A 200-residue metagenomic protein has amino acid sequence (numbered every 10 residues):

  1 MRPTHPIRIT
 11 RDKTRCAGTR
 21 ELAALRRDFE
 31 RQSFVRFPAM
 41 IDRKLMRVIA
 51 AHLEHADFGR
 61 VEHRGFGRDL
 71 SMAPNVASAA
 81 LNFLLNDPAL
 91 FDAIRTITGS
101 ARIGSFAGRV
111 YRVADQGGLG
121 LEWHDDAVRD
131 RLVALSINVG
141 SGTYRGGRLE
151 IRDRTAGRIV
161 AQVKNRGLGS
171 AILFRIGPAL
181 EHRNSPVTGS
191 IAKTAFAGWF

Functional and structural regions predicted by a protein language model:
R2-T98: Non-heme Fe(II)/2-oxoglutarate
D42, M46, S78, D87-F91 (+5 more regions): A structural signal for well-ordered alpha-helical scaffolds and beta->alpha junctions
G99-R109, R145: A short coil-to-beta-strand element that immediately follows conserved catalytic motifs
G108-V110, L135-I137, F196-G198: A structural signal for short, well-ordered beta-strand segments
Y111-A127: Conserved short histidine dyad/triad with adjacent acidic residue
D125-N138: Acidic, His- and aromatic-enriched active-site or binding-groove loops in soluble protein domains that engage sugars
S141-F200: Catalytic core of Fe(II)/2-oxoglutarate
